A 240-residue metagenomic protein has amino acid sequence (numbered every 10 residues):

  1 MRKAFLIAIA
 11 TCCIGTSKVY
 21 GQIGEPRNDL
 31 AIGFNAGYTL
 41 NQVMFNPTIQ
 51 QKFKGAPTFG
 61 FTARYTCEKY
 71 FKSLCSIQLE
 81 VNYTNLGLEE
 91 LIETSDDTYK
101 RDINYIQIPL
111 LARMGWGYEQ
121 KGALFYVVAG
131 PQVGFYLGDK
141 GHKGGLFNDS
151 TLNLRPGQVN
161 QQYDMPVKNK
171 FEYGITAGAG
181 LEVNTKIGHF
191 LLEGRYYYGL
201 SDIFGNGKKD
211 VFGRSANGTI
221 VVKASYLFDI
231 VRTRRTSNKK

Functional and structural regions predicted by a protein language model:
Y20-D29, E68-C75, G117-L124, N184-H189 (+1 more regions): Short loop/turn motifs that connect adjacent beta-strands in outer-membrane beta-barrel proteins
Y20-R64, D229, K240: Short glycine/proline- and aromatic-enriched beta-strand/turn motifs that initiate or cap beta-hairpins
N28-L30, F53-P57, D102-I108, A123 (+2 more regions): Residues that define the transmembrane beta-barrel architecture of outer-membrane proteins
I32-A36, I77-V81, L110, V127-P131 (+3 more regions): Membrane-embedded beta-strand positions of outer-membrane beta-barrel proteins
M44-Q50, T94-K100, Q162-V167, G207-F212: Extracellular loop and loop/strand-boundary signature of outer-membrane beta-barrel proteins
R64-H142: Gram-negative (and chloroplast) outer-membrane scaffold detector with strong preference for beta-barrel transmembrane
A112-G207: Outer-membrane beta-barrel transmembrane domain signature
A216-K240: Outer-membrane beta-barrel "beta-signal"
